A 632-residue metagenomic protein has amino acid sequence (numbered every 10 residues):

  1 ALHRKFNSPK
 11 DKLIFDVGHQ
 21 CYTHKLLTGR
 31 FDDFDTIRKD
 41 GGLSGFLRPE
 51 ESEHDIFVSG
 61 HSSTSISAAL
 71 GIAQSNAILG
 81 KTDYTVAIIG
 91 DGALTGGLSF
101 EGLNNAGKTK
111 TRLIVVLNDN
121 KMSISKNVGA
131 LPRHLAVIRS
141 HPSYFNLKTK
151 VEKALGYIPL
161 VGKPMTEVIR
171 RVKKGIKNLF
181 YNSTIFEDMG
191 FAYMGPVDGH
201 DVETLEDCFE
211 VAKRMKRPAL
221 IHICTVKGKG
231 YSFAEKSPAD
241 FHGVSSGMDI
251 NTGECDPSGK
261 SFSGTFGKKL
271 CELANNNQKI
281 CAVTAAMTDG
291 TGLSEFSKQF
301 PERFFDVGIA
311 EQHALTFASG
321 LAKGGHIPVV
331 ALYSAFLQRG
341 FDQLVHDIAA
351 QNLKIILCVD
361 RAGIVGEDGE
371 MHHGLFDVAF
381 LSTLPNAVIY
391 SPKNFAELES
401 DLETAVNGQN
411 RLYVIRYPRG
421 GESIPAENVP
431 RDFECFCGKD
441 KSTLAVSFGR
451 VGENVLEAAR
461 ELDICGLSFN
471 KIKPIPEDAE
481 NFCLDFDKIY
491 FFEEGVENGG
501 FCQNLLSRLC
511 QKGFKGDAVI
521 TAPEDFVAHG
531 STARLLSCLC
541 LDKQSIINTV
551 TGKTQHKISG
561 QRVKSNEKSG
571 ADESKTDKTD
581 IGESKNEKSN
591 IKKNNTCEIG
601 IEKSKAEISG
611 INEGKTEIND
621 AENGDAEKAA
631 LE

Functional and structural regions predicted by a protein language model:
A1-T109, K279-I280, T284-A285, L293-S294 (+1 more regions): Cofactor-binding active-site loop characterized by glycine-rich and histidine/acidic residues
F6-N7, D11-I14, T225-L337, Q343-L353 (+1 more regions): Non-catalytic terminal/interface segments that mediate subunit docking, oligomerization, and allosteric communication
D33-L43, K108-M122, S143, A349-R361: A glycine-rich helix N-cap at a beta->alpha junction
K121-F266: Long, well-ordered, tryptophan-enriched scaffold segments
M165-F233, K354-V359, V378-N428, K488 (+2 more regions): Structural signature of the thiamine diphosphate
D207-E210, H242, S261-N276, G292-K298 (+3 more regions): Glycine-/acidic-rich phosphate or pyrophosphate-binding loops and their flanking alpha/beta elements
G247-D249, E254-S258, G366-D368, A387-V388 (+2 more regions): Peripheral docking tails and interdomain loops at the edges of cofactor- or intermediate-handling domains
D306-V307, R460, I464-C483: Generic long, charged, amphipathic alpha-helical segments
